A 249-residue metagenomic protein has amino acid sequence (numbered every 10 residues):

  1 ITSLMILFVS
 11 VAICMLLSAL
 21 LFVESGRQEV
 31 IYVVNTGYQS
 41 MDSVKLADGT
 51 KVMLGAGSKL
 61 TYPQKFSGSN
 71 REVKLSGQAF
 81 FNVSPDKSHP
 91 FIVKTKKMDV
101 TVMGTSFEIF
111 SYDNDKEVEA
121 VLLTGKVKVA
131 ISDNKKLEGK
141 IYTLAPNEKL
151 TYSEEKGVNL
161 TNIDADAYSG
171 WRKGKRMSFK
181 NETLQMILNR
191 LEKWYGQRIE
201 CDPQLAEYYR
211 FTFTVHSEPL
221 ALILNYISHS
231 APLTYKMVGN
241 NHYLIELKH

Functional and structural regions predicted by a protein language model:
I1-H249: A residue-level detector for the "anchor" residue at the start of short, highly conserved motifs
